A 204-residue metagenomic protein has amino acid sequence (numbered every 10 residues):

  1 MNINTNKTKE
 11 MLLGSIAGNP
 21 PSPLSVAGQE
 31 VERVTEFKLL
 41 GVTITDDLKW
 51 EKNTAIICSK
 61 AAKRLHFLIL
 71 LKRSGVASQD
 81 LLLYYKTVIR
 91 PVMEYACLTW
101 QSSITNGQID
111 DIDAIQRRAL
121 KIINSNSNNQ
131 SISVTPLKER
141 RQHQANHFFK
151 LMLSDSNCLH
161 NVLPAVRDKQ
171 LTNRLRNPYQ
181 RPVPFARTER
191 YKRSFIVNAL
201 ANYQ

Functional and structural regions predicted by a protein language model:
M1-T5, K9-L12, Q108-L171, F195: Short, charged alpha-helical motifs in flexible N/C-terminal segments and linkers
N2-T35: Short, conserved micro-motifs composed of acidic
Q29-T99: Basic, alpha-helical interaction scaffolds
L39-D47, A61, I89, M93-Q101 (+5 more regions): Short, conserved catalytic/metal-binding micro-motifs enriched in Asp/Glu and His
I44, H66, L70-R73, I89 (+9 more regions): Hydrophobic alpha-helix feature that most strongly marks membrane-spanning transmembrane helices and their immediate
W50, I57, R64, Y85 (+5 more regions): Alpha-helical interaction elements in eukaryotic regulators
H160-N161, R167-A186, R190: C-terminal accessory extensions/subdomains outside the catalytic/core fold
